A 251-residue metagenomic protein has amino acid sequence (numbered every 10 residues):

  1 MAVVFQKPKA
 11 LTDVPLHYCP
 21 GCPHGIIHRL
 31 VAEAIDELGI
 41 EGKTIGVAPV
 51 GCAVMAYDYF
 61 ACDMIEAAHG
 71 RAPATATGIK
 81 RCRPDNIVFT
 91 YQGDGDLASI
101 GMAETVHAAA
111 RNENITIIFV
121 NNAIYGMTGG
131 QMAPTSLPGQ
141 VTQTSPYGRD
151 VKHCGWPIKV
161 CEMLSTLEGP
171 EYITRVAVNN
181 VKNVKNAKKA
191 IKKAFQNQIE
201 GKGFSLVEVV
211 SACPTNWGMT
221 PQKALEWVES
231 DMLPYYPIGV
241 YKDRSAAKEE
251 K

Functional and structural regions predicted by a protein language model:
M1-T77, R81-F89, E200: Thiamine diphosphate
M1-V4, P8, D13-V14, I199-K251: Flexible, low-complexity linker and terminal segments
K43-G46, N86-F89, N114-I118, E162 (+2 more regions): Structural motif
V50-C52, N122-I124, N180, E208-N216: Glycine-rich beta-alpha junction loops
V50-G126, K189, K193: Thiamine diphosphate
C62-I65, A108, A133-L137, K223-E226: Short, hinge-like loop/turn segments at secondary-structure boundaries
M102-H107, M127-V141: Active-site-proximal loop->helix
A133-E200: Conserved thiamine diphosphate
